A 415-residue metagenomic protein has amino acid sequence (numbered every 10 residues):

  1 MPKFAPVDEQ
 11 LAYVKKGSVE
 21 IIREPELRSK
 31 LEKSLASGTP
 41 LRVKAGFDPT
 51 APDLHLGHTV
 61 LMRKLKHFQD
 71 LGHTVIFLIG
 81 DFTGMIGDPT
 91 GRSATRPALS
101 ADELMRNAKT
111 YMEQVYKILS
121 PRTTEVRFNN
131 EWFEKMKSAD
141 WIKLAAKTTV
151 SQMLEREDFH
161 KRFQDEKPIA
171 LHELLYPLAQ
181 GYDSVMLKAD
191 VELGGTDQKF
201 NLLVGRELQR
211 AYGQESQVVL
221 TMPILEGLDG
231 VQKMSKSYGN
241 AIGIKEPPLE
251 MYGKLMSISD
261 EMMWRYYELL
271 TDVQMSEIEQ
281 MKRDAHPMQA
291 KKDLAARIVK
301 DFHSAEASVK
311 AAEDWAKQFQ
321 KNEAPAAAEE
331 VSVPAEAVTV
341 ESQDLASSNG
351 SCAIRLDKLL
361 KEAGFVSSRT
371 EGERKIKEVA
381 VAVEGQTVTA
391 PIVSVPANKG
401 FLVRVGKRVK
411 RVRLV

Functional and structural regions predicted by a protein language model:
M1-K44: Positively charged, low-complexity intrinsically disordered leader regions
S18, A98-T221: Divalent-metal (Mg2+/Mn2+/Ca2+)-assisted nucleotide/phosphate chemistry catalytic cores
L27-P89, L193-K199, G205: N-terminal catalytic cores of NTP/NDP-binding nucleotidyl/phosphoryl-transfer enzymes
G38-F47, V75, Y176-M186, G227 (+1 more regions): Short, hydrophobic/aliphatic alpha-helical segments
L61-L65, L178, N201-Q209, I298 (+1 more regions): Buried hydrophobic packing segments
K66, F77-V115: Active-site rim/loop-helix segments in enzyme catalytic domains that contact anionic ligands
G87-G91, M136-I142, G230-M234: Short acidic, glycine/serine/threonine-rich loops at helix termini
L208-V415: Conserved nucleotide- and phosphate/pyrophosphate-binding catalytic cores in adenylate/nucleotidyl-handling enzymes
